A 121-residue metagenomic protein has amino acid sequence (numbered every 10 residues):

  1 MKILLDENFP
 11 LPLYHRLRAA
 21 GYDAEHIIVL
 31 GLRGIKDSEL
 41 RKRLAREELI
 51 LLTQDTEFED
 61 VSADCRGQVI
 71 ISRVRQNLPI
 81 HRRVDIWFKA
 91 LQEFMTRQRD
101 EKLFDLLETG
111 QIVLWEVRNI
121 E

Functional and structural regions predicted by a protein language model:
K2, E7, L11, R16-A20 (+4 more regions): Acidic, PIN/NYN-like endoribonuclease modules and their adjacent C-terminal/linker elements
D23-G31: A short beta-strand-loop structural module common to alpha/beta enzyme folds
L44-S62: Acidic, metal-binding active-site segment of PIN/NYN-like and related structure-specific nucleases
